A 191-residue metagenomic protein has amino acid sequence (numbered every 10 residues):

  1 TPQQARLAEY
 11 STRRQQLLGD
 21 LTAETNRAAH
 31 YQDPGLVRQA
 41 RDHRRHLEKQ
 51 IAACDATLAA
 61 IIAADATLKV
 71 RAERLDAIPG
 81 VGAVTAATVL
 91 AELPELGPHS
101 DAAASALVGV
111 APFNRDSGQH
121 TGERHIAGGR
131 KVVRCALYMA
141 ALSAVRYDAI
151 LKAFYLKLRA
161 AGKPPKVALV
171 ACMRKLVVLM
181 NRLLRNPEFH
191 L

Functional and structural regions predicted by a protein language model:
T1, H30, T57-I62, D116-H120 (+2 more regions): Short coil/turn segments at secondary-structure boundaries
T1-A77, E188: Long, charge-rich intrinsically disordered scaffolds of nucleic-acid metabolism proteins
E9, Q39-D42, H46, T88 (+5 more regions): Amphipathic alpha-helical interaction segments
R13, Q50, G129, V133 (+1 more regions): Hydrophobic (often cysteine-bearing) scaffold residues that line and stabilize catalytic clefts of nucleotide/cofactor
A28, G97, M180-L183: Hydrophobic recognition helices of helix-based DNA-binding modules
D76, A83, T88-A161, P165 (+1 more regions): Phosphate-backbone recognition surface of nucleic-acid-processing proteins
A160-L191: Basic, amphipathic alpha-helical segments enriched in Lys/Arg and hydrophobic/aromatic residues
